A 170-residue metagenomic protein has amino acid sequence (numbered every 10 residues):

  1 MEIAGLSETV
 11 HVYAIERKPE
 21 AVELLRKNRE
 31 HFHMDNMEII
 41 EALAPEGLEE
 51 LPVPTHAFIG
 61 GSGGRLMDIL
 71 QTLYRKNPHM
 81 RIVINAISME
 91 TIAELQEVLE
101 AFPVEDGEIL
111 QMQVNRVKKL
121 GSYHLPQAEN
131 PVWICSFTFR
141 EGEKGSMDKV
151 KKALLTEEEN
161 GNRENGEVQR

Functional and structural regions predicted by a protein language model:
M1-E8: Conserved SAM-binding loop of SAM-dependent methyltransferases across substrates and taxa, primarily the Class I
E8, E30-D35, A101-D106: Short helix-capping segments at alpha-helix termini
V10-Y13: Short beta-strand element of Class I
I15-L51: S-adenosyl-L-methionine
V22, F32, E38, R65 (+3 more regions): Catalytic, metal-anchored helix/loop core of enzyme active sites in primary metabolism
I40-R81: Active-site segment flanking the S-adenosylmethionine/decSAM binding pocket in AdoMet-dependent transferases
R75, H79-A128: C-terminal substrate-binding/active-site "lid" region of AdoMet-derived donor-dependent transferases
Y123-L155: Core SAM-dependent methyltransferase catalytic element
